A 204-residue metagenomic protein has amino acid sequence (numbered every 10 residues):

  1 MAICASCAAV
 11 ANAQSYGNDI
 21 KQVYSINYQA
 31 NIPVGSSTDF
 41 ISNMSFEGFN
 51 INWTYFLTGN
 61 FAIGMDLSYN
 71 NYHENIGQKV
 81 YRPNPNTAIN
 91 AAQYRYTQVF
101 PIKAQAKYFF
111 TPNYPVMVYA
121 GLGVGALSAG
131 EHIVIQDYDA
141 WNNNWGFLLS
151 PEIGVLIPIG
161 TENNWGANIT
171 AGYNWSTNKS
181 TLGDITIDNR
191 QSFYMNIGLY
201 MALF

Functional and structural regions predicted by a protein language model:
I3-N12: Hydrophobic h-region of N-terminal signal peptides that target proteins for export in Gram-negative bacteria
A11-A13, F46-G59, T111, V134-N142 (+2 more regions): Generic detector of contiguous secondary-structure segments
N12-L57, A62-I63, Y200-F204: Short glycine/proline- and aromatic-enriched beta-strand/turn motifs that initiate or cap beta-hairpins
I20-Q22, N43-E47, Y96-I102, V116 (+3 more regions): Residues that define the transmembrane beta-barrel architecture of outer-membrane proteins
Y24-Y28, M65-L67, A104, V118-L122 (+3 more regions): Membrane-embedded beta-strand positions of outer-membrane beta-barrel proteins
I32, T54-I135, G146, I157-T161 (+1 more regions): Gram-negative (and chloroplast) outer-membrane scaffold detector with strong preference for beta-barrel transmembrane
S36-M44, N75-R82, G130-D139, K179-T186: Outer-membrane beta-barrel translocator domains and adjoining extracellular loop/strand segments of Gram-negative
Y72-Q78, G154-F204: Predominantly the C-terminal beta-signal and adjacent terminal strand-loop region of outer-membrane beta-barrel
